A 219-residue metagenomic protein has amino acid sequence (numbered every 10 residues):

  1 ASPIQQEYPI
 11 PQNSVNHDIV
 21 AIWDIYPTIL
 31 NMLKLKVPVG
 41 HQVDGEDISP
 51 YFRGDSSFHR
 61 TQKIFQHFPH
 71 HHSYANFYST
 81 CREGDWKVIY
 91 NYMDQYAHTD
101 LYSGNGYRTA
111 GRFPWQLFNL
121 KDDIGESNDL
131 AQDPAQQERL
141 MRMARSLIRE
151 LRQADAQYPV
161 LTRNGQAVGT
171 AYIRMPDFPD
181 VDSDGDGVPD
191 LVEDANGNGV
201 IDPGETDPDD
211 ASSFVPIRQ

Functional and structural regions predicted by a protein language model:
P3, T28-K36, Y51-D55, D133 (+3 more regions): Structured segments of extracytoplasmic/periplasmic soluble domains in secreted or envelope-associated proteins
E7-S14, D18, W23-Y26, L30-Q116 (+2 more regions): C-terminal cap/loop subdomain of S1 sulfatases and analogous C-terminal strand-loop tails that border
P27, N31, E46, P50 (+5 more regions): Solvent-exposed, polar/charged alpha-helical surfaces in well-ordered, non-transmembrane soluble domains, broadly
M93, M141, G199-I201: Short, composition-biased linear "edge" segments at structural boundaries
D123: Intrinsically disordered, low-complexity polar regions and short flexible loop motifs
N128-Q136, N196: Active-site-proximal N-terminal segment of extracellular/periplasmic enzymes that hydrolyze or transfer
A144-R163, A167: Bilobed periplasmic-binding protein-like "clamshell/Venus-flytrap" ligand-binding domains
V160-L161, Q166, R174-Q219: Extracellular calcium-associated, cysteine-rich motifs in secreted modular proteins
